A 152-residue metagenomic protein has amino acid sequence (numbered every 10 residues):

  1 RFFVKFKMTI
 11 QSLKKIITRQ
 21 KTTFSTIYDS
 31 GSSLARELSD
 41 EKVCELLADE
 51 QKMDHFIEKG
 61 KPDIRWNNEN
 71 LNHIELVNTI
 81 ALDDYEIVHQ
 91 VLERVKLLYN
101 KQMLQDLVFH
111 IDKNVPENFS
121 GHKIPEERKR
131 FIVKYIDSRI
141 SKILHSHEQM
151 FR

Functional and structural regions predicted by a protein language model:
R1, K5: Conserved ATP-binding N-box helix of the HATPase_c
T9, L13-R152: C-terminal catalytic region of ATP-dependent kinase domains
